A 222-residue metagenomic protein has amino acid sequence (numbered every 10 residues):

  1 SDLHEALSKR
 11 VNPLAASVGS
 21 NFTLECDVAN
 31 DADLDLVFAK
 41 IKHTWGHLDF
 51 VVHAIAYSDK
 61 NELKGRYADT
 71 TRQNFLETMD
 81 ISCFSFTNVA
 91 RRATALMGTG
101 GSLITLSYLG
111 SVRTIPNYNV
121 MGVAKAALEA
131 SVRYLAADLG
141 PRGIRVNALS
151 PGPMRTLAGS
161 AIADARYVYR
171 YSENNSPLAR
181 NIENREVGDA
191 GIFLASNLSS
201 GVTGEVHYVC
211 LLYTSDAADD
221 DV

Functional and structural regions predicted by a protein language model:
S1-N74, A161: Short-chain dehydrogenase/reductase
D35, K125, G188: Conserved catalytic core of two-component sensor histidine kinases
V37, V52, S85-A93, S131-V132 (+2 more regions): Hydrophobic positions on the long internal alpha-helix of Rossmann-like NAD(P)-dependent oxidoreductase domains
H53-A56, G101-Y108, R145-S150, P177 (+2 more regions): Structural signature of the Rossmann-like NAD(P)-dependent dehydrogenase/reductase core
A56-T87, A95, T99-P141, P153-R155: Catalytic loop of short-chain dehydrogenase/reductase
F84, P141, A148, Y167-G204 (+1 more regions): C-terminal helical subdomain
V146, S150-A161: Short, flexible catalytic-loop segment of classical short-chain dehydrogenase/reductase
Y213-A218: Conserved small/polar residues in nucleotide/adenosyl-binding loops
